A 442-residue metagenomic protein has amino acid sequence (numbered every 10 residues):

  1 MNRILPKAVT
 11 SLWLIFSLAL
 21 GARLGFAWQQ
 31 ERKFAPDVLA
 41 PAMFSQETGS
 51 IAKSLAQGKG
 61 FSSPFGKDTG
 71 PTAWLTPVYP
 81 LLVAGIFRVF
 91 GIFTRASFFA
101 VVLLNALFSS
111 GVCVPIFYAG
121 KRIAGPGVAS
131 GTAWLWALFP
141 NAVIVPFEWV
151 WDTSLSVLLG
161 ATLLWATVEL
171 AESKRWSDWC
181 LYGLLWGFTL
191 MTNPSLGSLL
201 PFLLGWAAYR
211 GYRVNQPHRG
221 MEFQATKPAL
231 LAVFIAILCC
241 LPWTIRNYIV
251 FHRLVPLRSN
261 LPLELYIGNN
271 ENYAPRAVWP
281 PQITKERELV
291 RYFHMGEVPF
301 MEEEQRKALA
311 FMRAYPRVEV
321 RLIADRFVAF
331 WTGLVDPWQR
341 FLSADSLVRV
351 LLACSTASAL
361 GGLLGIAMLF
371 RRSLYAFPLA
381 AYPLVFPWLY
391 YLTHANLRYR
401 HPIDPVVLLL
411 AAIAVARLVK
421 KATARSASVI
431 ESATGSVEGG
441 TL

Functional and structural regions predicted by a protein language model:
F16, A73, P77-L81, G91-V114 (+3 more regions): Loop-to-helix entry region of an early transmembrane alpha helix in multi-pass inner-membrane enzymes
A19, T132-N141, L158, W165 (+3 more regions): Short helix- or helix-capping micro-motifs that position conserved polar/aromatic residues at function-defining sites
Q46, Y248, L254-A329: Membrane-proximal stem/loop segments at transmembrane-domain junctions that anchor or position
E47-Q57, T69-F93, L107, R326-F327: Short hydrophobic/aromatic helix or loop-helix immediately within or flanking a transmembrane segment in polytopic
R95-A96, A100, L107, E304 (+1 more regions): Membrane-interface anchor segments at the N-terminal boundary of transmembrane helices in multi-pass membrane enzymes
R95-F99, I116-F139, V157-L158, E172-S177 (+2 more regions): Transmembrane-helix signature of polytopic, membrane-embedded enzymes that assemble or transfer cell-envelope glycans
A100-A124, A161-A166, L360-L364: Transmembrane-helix motifs of polytopic, lipid-linked glycan transferases
I123, G127, L155, L163-L181 (+4 more regions): Membrane-interface transmembrane helices that cradle and orient dolichyl/undecaprenyl
